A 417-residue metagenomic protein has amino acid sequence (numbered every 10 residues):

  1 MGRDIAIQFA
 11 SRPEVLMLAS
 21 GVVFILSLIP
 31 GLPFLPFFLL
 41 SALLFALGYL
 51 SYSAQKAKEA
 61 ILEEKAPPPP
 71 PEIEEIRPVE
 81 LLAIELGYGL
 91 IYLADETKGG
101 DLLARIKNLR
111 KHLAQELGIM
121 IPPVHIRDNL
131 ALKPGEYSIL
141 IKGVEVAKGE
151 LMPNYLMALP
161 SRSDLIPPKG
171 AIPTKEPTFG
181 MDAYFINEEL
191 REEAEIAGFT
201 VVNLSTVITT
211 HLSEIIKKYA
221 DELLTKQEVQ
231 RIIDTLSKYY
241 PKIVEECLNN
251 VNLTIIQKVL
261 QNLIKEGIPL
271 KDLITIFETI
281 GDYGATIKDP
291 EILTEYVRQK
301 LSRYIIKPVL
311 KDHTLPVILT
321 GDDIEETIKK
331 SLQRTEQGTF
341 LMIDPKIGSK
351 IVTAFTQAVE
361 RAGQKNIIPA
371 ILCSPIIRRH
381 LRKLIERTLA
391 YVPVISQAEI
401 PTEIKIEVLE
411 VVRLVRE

Functional and structural regions predicted by a protein language model:
M1-M17, E63-P67: Membrane-interface segments at loop-to-transmembrane junctions
L16-L18, F38-L39: Hydrophobic alpha-helical transmembrane segments
M17-L26: Hydrophobic, membrane-inserted alpha-helices
I25-L32, A46-L50: Structural signature of transmembrane alpha-helix termini at the membrane-water interface
L28-F37, P269: Transmembrane helix interruption/hinge and helix-loop junction motifs
P36-F45: Hydrophobic core segments of alpha-helical transmembrane domains in multi-pass membrane proteins
L47-A60: Juxtamembrane membrane-interface segments at transmembrane alpha-helix termini
K58-E417: Membrane-embedded alpha-helical signal segments
